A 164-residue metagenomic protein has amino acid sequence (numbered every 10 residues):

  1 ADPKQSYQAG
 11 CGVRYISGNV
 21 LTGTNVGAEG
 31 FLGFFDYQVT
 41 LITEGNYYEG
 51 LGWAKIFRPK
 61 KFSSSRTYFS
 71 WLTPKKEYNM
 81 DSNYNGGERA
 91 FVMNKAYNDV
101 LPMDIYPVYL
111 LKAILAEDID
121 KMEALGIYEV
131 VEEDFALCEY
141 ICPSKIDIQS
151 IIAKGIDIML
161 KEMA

Functional and structural regions predicted by a protein language model:
A1-A164: Redox cofactor-anchoring modules in respiratory/redox and cofactor-processing assemblies
